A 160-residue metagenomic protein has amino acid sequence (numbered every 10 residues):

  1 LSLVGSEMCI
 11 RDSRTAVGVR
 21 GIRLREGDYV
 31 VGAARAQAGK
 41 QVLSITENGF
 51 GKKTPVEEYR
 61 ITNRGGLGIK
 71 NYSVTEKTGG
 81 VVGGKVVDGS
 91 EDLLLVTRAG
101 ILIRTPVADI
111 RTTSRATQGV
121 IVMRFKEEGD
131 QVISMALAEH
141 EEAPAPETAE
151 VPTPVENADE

Functional and structural regions predicted by a protein language model:
L1-I10: Single conserved hydrophobic/aromatic residue that forms the stacking wall/gate of nucleotide- or nucleobase-binding
S6, I22, A33-R35, Q41-Y59 (+5 more regions): A structural feature that tracks compact, well-ordered secondary-structure segments with a strong bias toward
R11-V17, R25, A36-A38, E47: Core mixed alpha/beta domains of very large multi-subunit molecular machines
T15-I22, G65-V74: Acidic/polar low-complexity surface segments
A16, R25-V30, E76-G79, S90 (+2 more regions): Repeat-based blade/solenoid architectures
R111-T117, E142: Polar interaction faces of repeat-based domains
I133-E160: Acidic, low-complexity intrinsically disordered tails
